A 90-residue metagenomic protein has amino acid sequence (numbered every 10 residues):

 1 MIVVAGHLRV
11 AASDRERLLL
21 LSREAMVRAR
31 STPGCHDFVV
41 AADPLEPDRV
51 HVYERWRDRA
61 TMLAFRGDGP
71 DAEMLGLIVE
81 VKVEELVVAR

Functional and structural regions predicted by a protein language model:
M1-I2, R90: Absolute protein N-terminus
V3-L8: Active-site-flanking beta-strand signature of metal-NTP-handling nucleotidyl enzymes and homologous cyclase-like
R9-L18: Short, surface-exposed ligand-recognition loops at beta-strand->loop->(often short) alpha-helix junctions that present
M26-R49: Short, glycine- and small/hydrophobic-rich beta-strand elements in well-ordered beta-sheets
V27-C35, R55-V87: An amphipathic, aromatic/His-enriched active-site/gating alpha helix that lines ligand/cofactor pockets
